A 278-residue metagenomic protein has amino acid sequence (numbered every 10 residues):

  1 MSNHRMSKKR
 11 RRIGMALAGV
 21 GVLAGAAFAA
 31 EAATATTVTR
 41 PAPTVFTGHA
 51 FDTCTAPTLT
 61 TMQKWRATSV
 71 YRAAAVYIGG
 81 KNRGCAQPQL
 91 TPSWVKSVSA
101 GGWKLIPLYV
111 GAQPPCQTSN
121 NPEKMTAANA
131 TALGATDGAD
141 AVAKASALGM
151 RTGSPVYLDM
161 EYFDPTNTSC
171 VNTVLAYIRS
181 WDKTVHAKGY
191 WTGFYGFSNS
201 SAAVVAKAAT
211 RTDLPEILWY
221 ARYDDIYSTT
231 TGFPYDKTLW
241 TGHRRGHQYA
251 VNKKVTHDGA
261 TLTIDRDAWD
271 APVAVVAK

Functional and structural regions predicted by a protein language model:
M1-A35: Secretory targeting and sorting signals
R40-T55, M62, T68, R211-K278: Functionally critical loop-and-helix segments that line ligand-binding/catalytic clefts of soluble enzyme domains
A42-S69, V76-P165, S169, T173-L175 (+1 more regions): Substrate-binding cleft of extracellular glycoside hydrolase catalytic domains
L105, T192, L218: Hydrophobic anchor at the start of a short beta-strand that flanks the dinucleotide cofactor-binding loop
Q117, S200-R211: Glycine-rich, charge-decorated loop segments at or immediately adjacent to ligand/cofactor-binding or catalytic sites
A127-G138, L175-H186, T210-F233: Acidic, His- and aromatic-enriched active-site or binding-groove loops in soluble protein domains that engage sugars
V185-A203: Aromatic-lined carbohydrate-recognition surfaces of secreted/lumenal glycan-active proteins
